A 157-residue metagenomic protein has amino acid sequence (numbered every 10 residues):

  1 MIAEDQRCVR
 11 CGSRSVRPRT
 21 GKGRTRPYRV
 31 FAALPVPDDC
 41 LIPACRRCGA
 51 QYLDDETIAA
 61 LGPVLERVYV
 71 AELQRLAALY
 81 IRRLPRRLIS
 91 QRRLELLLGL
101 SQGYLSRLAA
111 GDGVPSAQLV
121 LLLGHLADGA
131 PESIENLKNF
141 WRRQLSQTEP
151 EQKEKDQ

Functional and structural regions predicted by a protein language model:
M1-R67: N-terminal cysteine/histidine-rich coordination modules
R14, N139-Q157: Helix-turn-helix/homeodomain-like alpha-helical modules used for DNA recognition and transcription-factor dimerization
I58-R86: A short, Lys/Arg-rich alpha-helix, primarily the initiator
I81, Q91, V120: Generic structural marker for isolated residues within well-ordered, non-membrane alpha-helices of soluble domains
L88-S106: Short alpha-helical DNA-recognition segment
G111-G124: Short, basic-rich loop-to-helix N-cap that marks the start of a DNA-contacting helix
A130-N136: Alpha-helical linker/edge segments of TPR/alpha-solenoid repeat scaffolds and analogous pre-/post-domain helices
